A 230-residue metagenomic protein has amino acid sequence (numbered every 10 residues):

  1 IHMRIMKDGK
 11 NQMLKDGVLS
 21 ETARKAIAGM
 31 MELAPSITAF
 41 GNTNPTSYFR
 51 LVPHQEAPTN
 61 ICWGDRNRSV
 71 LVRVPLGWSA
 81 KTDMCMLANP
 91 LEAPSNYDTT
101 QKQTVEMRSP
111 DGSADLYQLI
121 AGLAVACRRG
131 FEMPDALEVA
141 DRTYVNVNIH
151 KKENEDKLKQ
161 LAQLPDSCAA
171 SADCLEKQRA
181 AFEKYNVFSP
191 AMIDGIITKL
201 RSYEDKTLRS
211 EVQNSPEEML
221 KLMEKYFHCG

Functional and structural regions predicted by a protein language model:
I1-D8: Histidine-centered divalent-metal-coordination microenvironment in nucleic-acid enzymes
K7, K15-G230: C-terminal accessory/tail domains of diverse enzymes
N11: Active-site-proximal loop/hinge segments that shape catalytic or ion-binding/gating pockets
